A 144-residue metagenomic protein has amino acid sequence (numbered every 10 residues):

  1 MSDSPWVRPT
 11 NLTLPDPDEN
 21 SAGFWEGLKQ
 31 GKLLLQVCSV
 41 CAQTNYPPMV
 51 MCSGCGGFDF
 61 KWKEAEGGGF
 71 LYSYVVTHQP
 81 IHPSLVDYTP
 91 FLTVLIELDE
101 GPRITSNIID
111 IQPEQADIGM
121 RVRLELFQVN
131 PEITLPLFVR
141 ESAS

Functional and structural regions predicted by a protein language model:
M1-L33, V139-S144: A broadly conserved sequence feature marking short terminus-proximal activation segments in nucleic acid-centric
F24, K61, V94, Q112-E114: Short, conserved secondary-structure segments in the cores of folded domains
K32-L35, M49: Residues immediately within or flanking Cys/His clusters that coordinate Zn2+ in small zinc-binding modules
V37-V40, M51-G57: Short, cysteine/histidine-rich loop/knuckle motifs that typically chelate Zn2+
Y46, D59-K61: Short functional micro-motifs and their immediate structural scaffolds
K61-F70, A116-M120: Short coil-to-beta-strand transition motifs
Y72-I109: Glycine-rich active-site loops that engage anionic ligands at enzyme catalytic sites
G101, T105-S144: Well-ordered alpha/beta subsegment
